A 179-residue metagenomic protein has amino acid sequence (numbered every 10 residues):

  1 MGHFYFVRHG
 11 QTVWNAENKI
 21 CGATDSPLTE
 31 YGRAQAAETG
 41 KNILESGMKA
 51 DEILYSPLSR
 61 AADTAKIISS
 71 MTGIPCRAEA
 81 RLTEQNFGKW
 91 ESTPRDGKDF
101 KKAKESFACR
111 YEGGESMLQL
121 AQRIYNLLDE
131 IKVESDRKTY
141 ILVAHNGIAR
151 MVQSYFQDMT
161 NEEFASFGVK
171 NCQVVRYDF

Functional and structural regions predicted by a protein language model:
G2, V7, Q11-I74, E115: Active-site-proximal alpha-helix that buttresses catalytic centers in soluble enzyme cores
R8, A78, A144-H145: A secondary-structure boundary/capping signal
Q11, S59, L82-T83, G147: Catalytic metal-binding/acid-base residues of hydrolase active sites
A16-K19, A65, G88-S92, Y155: Short aromatic-enriched loop/helix-cap "lid" or pocket-rim segments at secondary-structure transitions that line
E38, N42, D63, I67 (+3 more regions): Alpha-helical elements of Rossmann-like donor-binding domains used by nucleotide-donor carbohydrate transfer enzymes
Y55-S56, Q122, V143-A144: Short beta-strand scaffold positions
A62, Y125-F179: Active-site-adjacent alpha-helix immediately C-terminal to a catalytic or transition-state-stabilizing loop
S70-Y125: Phosphate-handling substructures
